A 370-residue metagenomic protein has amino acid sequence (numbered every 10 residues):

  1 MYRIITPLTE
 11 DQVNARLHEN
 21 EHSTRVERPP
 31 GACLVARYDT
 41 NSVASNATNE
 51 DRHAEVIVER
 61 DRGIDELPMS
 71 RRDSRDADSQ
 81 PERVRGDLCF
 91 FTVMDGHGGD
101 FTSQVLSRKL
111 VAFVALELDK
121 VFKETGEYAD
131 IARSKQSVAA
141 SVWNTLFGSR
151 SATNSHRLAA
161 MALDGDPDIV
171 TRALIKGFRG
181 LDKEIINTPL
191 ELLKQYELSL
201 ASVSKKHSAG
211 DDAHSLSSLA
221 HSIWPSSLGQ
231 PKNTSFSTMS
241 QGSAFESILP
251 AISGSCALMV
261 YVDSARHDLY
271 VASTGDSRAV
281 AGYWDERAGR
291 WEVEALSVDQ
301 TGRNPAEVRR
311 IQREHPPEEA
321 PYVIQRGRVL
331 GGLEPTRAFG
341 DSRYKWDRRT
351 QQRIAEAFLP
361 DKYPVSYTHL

Functional and structural regions predicted by a protein language model:
I4-N41, D87-T92, G96-A306, R310 (+2 more regions): Fungal eukaryote-biased detector of long internal structured cores
N46: Active-site and adjacent loop segments of nucleotide-processing enzymes that use two-metal-ion phosphate chemistry
N49-R52, S253-L258, T336: Short glycine-rich loop/turn motifs
A54-G86, L258-R266: A short acidic-Thr-Gly-centered motif at the start of a beta-strand
I324-L359: Eukaryote-biased recognition of electropositive, low-complexity segments and basic polyanion/acidic-motif-binding
T368-H369: Conserved small/polar residues in nucleotide/adenosyl-binding loops
